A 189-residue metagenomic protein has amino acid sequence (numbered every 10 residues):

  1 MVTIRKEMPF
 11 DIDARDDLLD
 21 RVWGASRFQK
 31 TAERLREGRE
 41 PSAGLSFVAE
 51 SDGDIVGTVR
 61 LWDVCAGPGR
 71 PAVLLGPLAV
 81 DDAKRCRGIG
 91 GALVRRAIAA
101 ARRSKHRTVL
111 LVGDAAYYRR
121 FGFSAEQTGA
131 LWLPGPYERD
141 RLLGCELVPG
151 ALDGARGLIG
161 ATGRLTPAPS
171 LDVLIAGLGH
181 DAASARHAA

Functional and structural regions predicted by a protein language model:
V2-R15: A short beta-loop-alpha structural element at the N-terminal edge of CoA-dependent acyl/N-acetyltransferase catalytic
I12, D20-C65: Active-site rim helix/loop that mediates acceptor-substrate recognition in acyltransferases
S51-G53, A83, E146-A151: Short loop segments at secondary-structure junctions
V64-L75, R85: A conserved beta-turn-beta hairpin within the catalytic core of GNAT-like acetyltransferases that forms part
L75, V80, C86-A99, L111: Conserved acetyl-CoA-binding loop-helix of GNAT-fold acetyltransferases
R103-R107, G113-E138: Conserved active-site alpha-helix within GNAT-family acetyltransferase domains
W132-L178: C-terminal "cap" of GNAT-fold acetyltransferases
A176-A189: Charged phosphate-binding loop/patch that engages nucleotide di/tri-phosphates or the phosphate backbone of nucleic
